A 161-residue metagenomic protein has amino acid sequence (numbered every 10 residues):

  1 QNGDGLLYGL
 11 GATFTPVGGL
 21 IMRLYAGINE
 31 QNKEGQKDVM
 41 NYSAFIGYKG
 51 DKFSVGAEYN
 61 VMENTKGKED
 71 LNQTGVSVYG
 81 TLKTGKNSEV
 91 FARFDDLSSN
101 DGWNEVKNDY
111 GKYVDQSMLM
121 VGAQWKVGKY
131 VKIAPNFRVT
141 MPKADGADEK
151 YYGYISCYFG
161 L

Functional and structural regions predicted by a protein language model:
Q1-Y25: Internal alpha/beta core interface subdomains
P16, L20-L161: Outer-membrane beta-barrel pore domains
